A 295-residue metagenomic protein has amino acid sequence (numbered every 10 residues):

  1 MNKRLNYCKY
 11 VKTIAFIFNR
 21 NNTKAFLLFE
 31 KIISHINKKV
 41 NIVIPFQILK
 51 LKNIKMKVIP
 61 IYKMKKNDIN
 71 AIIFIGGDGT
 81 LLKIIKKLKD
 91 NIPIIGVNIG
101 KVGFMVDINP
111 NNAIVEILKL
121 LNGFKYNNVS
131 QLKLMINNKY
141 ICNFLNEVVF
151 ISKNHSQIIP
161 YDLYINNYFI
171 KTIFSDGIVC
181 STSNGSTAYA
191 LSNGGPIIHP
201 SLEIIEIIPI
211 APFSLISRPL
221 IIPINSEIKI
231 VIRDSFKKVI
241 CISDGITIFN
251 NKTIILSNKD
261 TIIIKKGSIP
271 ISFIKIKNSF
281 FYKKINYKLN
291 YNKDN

Functional and structural regions predicted by a protein language model:
M1-A71, I75, K83-K86, P110-N127 (+1 more regions): ATP/NTP phosphate-donor binding region
N21, G77-T80, G100-V102, N184-T187: Short glycine-rich anion-binding loops that position phosphate/pyrophosphate groups of nucleotides and phosphorylated
K24, G100-D176: Catalytic core of DAGKc-family lipid kinases
A25-F26, T80-I84, T187-S192: Short glycine/serine/threonine-rich phosphate/pyrophosphate-binding segments that cradle anionic phosphate groups
N41, I92-P93: Proline-centered loop/turn at the N-terminus of a beta-strand
I73, P93-V97: Hydrophobic/aromatic beta-strand patches that form the interior of the parallel beta-sheet core in alpha/beta enzyme
C142, F150, H155, I165-F169 (+1 more regions): ATP/nucleoside-binding phosphotransfer catalytic cores, i.e., glycine-rich phosphate-binding loops
T172-S175, V179-I216: Gly/Ser/Thr-rich active-site loops/lids in small-molecule metabolic enzymes that frequently grip phosphoryl groups
